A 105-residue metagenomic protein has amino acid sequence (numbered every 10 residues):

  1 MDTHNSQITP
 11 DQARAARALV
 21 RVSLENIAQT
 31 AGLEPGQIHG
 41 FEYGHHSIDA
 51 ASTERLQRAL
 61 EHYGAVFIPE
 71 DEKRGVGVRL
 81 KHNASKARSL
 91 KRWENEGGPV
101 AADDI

Functional and structural regions predicted by a protein language model:
M1-A18, Q57: A short, Lys/Arg-rich alpha-helix, primarily the initiator
D11-N26, S85-R88: Short basic helix-loop element that most often maps to the first helix and adjoining turn of HTH DNA-binding modules
A15, Q29, G40, R58: DNA-binding alpha-helical recognition surfaces that contact promoter or target DNA
N26, Q37, S52-R55: Residues in the helix-turn-helix
G32, S52-I68: DNA major-groove recognition helix of helix-turn-helix/homeodomain DNA-binding modules
G32-I48: Recognition helix of helix-turn-helix/homeodomain-like DNA-binding domains that insert into the DNA major groove
H62-D104: Short, charged recognition helix plus adjacent turn of helix-turn-helix-like nucleic-acid-binding domains
